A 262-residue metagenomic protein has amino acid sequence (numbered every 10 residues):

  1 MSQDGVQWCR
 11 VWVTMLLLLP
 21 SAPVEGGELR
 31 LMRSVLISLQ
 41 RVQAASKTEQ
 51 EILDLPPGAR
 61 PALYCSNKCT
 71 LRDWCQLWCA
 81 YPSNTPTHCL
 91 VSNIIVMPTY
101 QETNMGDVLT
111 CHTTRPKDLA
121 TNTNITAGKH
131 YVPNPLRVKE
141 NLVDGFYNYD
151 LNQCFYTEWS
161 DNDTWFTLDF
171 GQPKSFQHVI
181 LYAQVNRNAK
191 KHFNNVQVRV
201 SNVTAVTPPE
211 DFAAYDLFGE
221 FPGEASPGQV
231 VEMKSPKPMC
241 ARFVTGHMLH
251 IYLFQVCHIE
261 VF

Functional and structural regions predicted by a protein language model:
G5-Q76, F155: Conserved small-residue hotspots that stabilize compact domain segments
E25-S38, I95-H130, E260-F262: Extracellular/luminal ectodomains of metazoan preproproteins built from arrays of small disulfide-bonded modules
Q50, D163-T167, S175-H178, V230: Intrinsic-disorder/low-complexity, polar/charged segments enriched in Ser/Thr/Lys/Arg/Asp/Glu/Gln
S66, H88, A241-T245: Short, conserved beta-strand segments of beta-strand-rich sandwich/propeller modules, principally
L77-P98, N194-N195: Disulfide-stabilized extracellular beta-strand modules
N84-P86, I95-M97, V132, Q172-S175 (+4 more regions): Conserved beta-strand elements of beta-rich interaction domains across eukaryotes, especially beta-propellers
C111-P173, Q184-K191, E220: Disordered, acidic Ser/Thr/Pro-rich linker "stalks" and the adjacent N-terminal cap of the next globular domain
W159-W165, N186-F262: Trp- and acidic/polar-enriched beta-sheet ligand-binding modules for extracellular glycan and matrix recognition
